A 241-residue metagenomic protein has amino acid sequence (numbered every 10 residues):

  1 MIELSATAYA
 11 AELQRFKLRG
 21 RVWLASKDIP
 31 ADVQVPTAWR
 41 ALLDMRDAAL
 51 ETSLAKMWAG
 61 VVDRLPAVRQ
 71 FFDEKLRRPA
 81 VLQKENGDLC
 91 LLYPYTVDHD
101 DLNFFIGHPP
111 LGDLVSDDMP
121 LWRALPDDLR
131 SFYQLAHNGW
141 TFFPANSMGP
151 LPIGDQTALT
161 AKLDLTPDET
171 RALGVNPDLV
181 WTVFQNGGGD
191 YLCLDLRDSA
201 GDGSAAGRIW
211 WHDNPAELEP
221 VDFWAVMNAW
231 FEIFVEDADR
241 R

Functional and structural regions predicted by a protein language model:
M1-D190, S199: A surface-exposed partner-binding patch
L173-D178, F184-R241: A recognition module on extended beta-rich or small alphabeta surfaces enriched in W/G with H and D/E
